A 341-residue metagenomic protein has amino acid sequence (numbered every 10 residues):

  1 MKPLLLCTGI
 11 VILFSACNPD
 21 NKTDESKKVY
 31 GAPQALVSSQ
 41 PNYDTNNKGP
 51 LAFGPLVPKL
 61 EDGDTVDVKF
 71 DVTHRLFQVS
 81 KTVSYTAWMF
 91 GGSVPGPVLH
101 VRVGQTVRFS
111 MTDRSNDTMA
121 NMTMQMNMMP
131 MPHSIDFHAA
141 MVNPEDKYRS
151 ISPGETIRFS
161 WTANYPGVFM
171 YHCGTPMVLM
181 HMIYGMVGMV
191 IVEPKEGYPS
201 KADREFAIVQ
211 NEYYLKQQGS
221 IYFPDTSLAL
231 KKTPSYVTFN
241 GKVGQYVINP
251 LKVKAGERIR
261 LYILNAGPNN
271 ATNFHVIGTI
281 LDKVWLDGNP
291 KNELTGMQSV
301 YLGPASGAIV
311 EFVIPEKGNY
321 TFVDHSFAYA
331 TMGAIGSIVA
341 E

Functional and structural regions predicted by a protein language model:
M1-C7, N47-G49: Sec-dependent signal peptide recognition, specifically the positively charged N-region followed immediately by
T8-I10, Q40: Generic low-complexity, intrinsically disordered sequence content enriched in small uncharged/hydrophobic residues
I10-V11, P166: Residue-level signal for mature regions of secreted extracellular proteins and peptides
L13-A16: C-terminal motif of bacterial Sec signal peptides marking the signal peptidase cleavage site
N18-E341: Copper-binding active sites and cupredoxin-like electron-transfer domains, recognizing His/Cys-rich ligand loops
